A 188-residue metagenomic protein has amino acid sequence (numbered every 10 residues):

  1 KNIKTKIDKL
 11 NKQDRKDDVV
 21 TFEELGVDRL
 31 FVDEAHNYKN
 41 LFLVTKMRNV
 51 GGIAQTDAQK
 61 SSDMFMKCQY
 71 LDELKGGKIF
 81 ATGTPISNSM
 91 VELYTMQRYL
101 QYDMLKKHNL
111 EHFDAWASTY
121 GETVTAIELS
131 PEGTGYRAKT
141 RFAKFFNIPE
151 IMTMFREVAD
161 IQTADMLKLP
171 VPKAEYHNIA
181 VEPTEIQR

Functional and structural regions predicted by a protein language model:
N2-K9, E24-C68: SF2 helicase catalytic motif II
N11-K12, D17-R29, K60-G76, F80-N88 (+1 more regions): Inter-lobe coupling linker of SF2 helicases/translocases
N37-L43, F80, S87, E92: Residues immediately C-terminal
